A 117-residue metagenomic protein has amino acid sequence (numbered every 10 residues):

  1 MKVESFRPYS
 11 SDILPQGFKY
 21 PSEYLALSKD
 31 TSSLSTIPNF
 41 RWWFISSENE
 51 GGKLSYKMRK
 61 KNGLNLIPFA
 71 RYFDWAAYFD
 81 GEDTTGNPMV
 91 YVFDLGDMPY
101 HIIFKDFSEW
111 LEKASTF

Functional and structural regions predicted by a protein language model:
M1-T84: A surface-exposed partner-binding patch
V3, V90-V92, I102: Extended aliphatic helical segments
R41, I45, V90, L111-A114: Short, surface-exposed, charged/polar-biased interaction segments
L66-F69, V90, F107, L111: Generic hydrophobic secondary-structure signal
D80-G81, T85-M98: Intrinsically disordered, low-complexity regulatory segments enriched in Ser/Thr/Pro and charged residues
G96-F117: Compact, glycine/acidic-enriched structural inserts
